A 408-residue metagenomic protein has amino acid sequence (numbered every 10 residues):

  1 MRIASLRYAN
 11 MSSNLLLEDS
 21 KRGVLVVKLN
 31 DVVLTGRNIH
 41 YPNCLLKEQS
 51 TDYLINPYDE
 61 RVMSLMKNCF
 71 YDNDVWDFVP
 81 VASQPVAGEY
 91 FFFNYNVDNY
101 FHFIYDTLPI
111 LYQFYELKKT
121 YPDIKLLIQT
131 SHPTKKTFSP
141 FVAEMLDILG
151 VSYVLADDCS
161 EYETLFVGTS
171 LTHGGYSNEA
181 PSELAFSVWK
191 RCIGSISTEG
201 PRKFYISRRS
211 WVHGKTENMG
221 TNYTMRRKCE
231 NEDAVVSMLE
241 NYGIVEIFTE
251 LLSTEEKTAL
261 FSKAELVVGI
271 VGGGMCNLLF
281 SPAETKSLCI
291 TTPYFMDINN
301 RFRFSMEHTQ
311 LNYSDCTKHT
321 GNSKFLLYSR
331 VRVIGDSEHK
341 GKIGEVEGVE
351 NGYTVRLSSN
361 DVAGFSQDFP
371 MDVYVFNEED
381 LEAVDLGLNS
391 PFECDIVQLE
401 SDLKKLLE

Functional and structural regions predicted by a protein language model:
M1-R330, K342, E350-N351, L357-E408: The feature primarily captures lumenal catalytic ectodomains of type II secretory-pathway glycosyltransferases
I334-I343: Short coil-to-beta-strand transition motifs
